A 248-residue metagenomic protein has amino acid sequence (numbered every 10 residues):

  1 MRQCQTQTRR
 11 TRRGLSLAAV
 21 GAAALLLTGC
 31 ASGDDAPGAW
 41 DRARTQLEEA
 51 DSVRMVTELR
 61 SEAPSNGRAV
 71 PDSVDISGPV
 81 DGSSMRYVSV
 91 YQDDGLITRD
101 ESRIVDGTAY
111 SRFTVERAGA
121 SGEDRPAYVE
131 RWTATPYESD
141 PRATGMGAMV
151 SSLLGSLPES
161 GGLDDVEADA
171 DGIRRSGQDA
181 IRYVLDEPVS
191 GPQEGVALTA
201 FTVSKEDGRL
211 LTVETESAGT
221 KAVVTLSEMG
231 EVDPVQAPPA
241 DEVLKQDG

Functional and structural regions predicted by a protein language model:
R2-D81, Q236, A240-G248: N-terminal leader/targeting segments and the immediate start of mature chains
V56-A63, V90-Q92, V184-S190: Generic short beta-strand segments
R68-V74, G95-E101, Q193-T199, G219-V223: Short, surface-exposed coil-to-beta transition loops
V70-V115: N-terminal beta-strand/beta-hairpin edge segment
S89-I97, T215-K221, E242-D247: Short, solvent-exposed aromatic-acidic interface loops
Y110-G155: Acidic/charged, solvent-exposed loop-and-adjacent secondary-structure segments enriched in E/D, K/R, S/T, and G/P
G162-R175: Short amphipathic beta-strand and strand-loop transition segments with alternating hydrophobic
G177-D241: Gly/Pro-enriched, hydrophobic low-complexity segments that function as extracytoplasmic propeptides/linkers
